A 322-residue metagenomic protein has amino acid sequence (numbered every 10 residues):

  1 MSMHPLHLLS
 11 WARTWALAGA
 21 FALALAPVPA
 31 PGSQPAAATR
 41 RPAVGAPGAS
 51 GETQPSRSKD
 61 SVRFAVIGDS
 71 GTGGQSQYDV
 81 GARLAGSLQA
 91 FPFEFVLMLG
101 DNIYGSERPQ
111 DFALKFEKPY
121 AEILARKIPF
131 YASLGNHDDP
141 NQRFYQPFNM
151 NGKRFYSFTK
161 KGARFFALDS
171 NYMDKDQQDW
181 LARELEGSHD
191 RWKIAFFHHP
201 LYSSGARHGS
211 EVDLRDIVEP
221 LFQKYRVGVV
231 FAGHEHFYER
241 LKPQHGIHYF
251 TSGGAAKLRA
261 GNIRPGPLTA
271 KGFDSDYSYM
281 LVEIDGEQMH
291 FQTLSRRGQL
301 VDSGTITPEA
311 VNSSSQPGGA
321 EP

Functional and structural regions predicted by a protein language model:
S2-A16: Bacterial N-terminal signal peptides that target proteins for export
A12-A26: Bacterial N-terminal signal peptides
Q34-D111, N171, D176, S204: N-terminal active-site segment of His-dependent metallophosphoesterases
R40-A43, G272-P322: A short C-terminal boundary segment appended to hydrolase-like catalytic domains
G48-G51, S56-S58, A85, Y104-K193 (+2 more regions): Extended active-site neighborhood of metal-dependent phosphoesterases/phosphodiesterases
F64-V66, V96-M98, A132-S133, A195 (+1 more regions): Residue-level marker for buried hydrophobic side chains located in beta-strands that build the well-ordered beta-sheet
V66, M98, T159-K160, P243 (+2 more regions): Generic beta-strand structural signal
D69, G100-D101, G135-N136, H198 (+1 more regions): Active-site glycine-centered loops adjacent to acidic/histidine catalytic or metal-binding residues that shape
